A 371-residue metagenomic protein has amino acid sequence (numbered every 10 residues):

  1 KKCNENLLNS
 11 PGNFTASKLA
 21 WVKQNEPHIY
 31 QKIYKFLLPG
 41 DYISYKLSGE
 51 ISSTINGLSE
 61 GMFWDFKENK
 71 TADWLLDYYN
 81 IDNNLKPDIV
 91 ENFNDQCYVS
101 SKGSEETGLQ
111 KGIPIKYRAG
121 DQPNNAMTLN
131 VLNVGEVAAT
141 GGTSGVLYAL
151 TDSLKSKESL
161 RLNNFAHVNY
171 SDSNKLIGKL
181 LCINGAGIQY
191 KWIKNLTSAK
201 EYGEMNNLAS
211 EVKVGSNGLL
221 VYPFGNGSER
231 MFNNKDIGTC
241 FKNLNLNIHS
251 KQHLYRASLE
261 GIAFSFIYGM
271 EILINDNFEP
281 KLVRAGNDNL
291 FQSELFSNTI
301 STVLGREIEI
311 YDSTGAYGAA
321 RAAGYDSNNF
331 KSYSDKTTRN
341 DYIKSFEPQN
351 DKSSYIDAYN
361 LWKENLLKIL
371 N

Functional and structural regions predicted by a protein language model:
K2-N9, F14-S52, G57, M62-D73 (+3 more regions): Active-site core segments that coordinate phosphate-bearing ligands/cofactors across diverse enzyme families
D65-K67, N92-Q96: Short beta-strand to alpha-helix junction loop
Y79-N92: A conserved helix-loop-beta module that forms one wall/lid of the active-site cleft in ATP-utilizing catalytic domains
